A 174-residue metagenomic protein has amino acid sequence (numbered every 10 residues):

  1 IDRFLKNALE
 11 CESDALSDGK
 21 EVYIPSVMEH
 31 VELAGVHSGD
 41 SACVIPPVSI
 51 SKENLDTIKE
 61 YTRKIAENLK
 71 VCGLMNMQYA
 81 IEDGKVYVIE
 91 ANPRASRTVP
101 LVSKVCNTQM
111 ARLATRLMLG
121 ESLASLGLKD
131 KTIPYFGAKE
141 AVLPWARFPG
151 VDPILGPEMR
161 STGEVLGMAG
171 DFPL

Functional and structural regions predicted by a protein language model:
I1-L174: ATP-dependent carboxylate activation and anion-phosphoryl transfer catalytic cores that bind Mg-ATP to form
